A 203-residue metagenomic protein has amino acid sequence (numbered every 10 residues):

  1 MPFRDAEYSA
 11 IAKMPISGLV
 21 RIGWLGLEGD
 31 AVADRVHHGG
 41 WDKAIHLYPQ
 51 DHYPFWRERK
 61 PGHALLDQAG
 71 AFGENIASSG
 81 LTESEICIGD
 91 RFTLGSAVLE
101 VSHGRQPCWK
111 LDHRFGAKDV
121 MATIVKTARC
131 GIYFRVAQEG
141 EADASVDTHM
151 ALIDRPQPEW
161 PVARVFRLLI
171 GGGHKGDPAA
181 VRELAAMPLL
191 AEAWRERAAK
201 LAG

Functional and structural regions predicted by a protein language model:
M1-D112, D119, D154-G203: Electropositive, beta-rich accessory/interaction domains or terminal extensions that provide binding surfaces
A71-L81, I124-R135: Short, structured beta-strand/loop micro-motifs enriched in basic residues and often containing a Trp
S84, E139-A142: Residue "hotspots" at secondary-structure boundaries inside conserved domains
G89, E141-T148: Loop/turn positions that initiate beta-strands
R114-K126: Short beta-strand-turn/beta-hairpin segments enriched in glycine/proline and small hydrophobics that form edge-strand
T148-D154: Short hydrophobic beta/alpha edge segments that flank linear recognition/processing sites
